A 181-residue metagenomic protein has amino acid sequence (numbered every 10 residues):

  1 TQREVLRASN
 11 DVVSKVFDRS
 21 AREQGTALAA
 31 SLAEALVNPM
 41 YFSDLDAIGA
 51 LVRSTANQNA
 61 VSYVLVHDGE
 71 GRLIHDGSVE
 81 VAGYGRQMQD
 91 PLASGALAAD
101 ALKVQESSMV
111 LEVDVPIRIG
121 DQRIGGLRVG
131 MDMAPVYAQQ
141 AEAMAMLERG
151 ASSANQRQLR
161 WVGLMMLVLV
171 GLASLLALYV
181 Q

Functional and structural regions predicted by a protein language model:
R3-D11, A154, Q158: Signal-transmission coiled-coils
R3-L6, K15-A47, R72, V79 (+1 more regions): Extracellular/periplasmic ligand-binding regions of membrane signal-transduction receptors
T26, V61, G125-Y137, A141: Amphipathic alpha-helical bundle/coiled-coil segments
A33-V37, Y41, R53-A60, Q122 (+1 more regions): Sec-exported extracytoplasmic/periplasmic mature domains
G49-L51, A56-Y63, E70-V115: Extracytoplasmic/periplasmic sensor domains and loops in membrane signaling proteins
V110-R123, R128-D132: A short, hydrophobic, proline-anchored segment that marks a local hinge/packing element in signaling and regulatory
A134-M165: Membrane-interface helix-start motif
W161-Q181: Cytosolic-side ends of inner-membrane transmembrane helices, especially those that anchor bacterial signal-transduction
